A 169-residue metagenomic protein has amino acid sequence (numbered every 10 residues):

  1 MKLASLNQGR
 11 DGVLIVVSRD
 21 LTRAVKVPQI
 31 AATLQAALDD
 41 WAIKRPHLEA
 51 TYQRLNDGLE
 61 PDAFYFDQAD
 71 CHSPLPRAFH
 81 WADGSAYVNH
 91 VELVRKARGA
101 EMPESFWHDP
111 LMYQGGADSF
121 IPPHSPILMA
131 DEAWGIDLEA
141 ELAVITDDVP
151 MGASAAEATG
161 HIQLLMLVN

Functional and structural regions predicted by a protein language model:
M1-Q8, R19, Q35-A37, A42-N169: Active-site microenvironments in enzyme catalytic cores
D11-V16: Short N-terminal binding/cap micro-motifs at the start of the first secondary-structure element
T22-A36: A short, surface-exposed interaction/processing loop segment used at functional sites
